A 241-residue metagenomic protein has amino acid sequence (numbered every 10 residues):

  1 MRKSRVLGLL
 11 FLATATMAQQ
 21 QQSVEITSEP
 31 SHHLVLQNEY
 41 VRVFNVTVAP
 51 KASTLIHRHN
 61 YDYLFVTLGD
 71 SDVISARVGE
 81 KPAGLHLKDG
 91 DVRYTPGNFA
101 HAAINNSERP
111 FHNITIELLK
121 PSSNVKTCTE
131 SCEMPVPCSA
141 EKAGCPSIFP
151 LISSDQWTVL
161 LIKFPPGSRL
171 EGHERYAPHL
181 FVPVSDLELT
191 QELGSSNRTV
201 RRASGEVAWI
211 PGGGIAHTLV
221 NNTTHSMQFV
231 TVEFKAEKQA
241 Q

Functional and structural regions predicted by a protein language model:
R2-L9: Sec-dependent signal peptide recognition, specifically the positively charged N-region followed immediately by
A13-A15: N-terminal signal peptide c-region/cleavage motif recognized by signal peptidases
A18-Q20: Boundary at the C-terminal end of the N-terminal hydrophobic targeting segment
P30-L55, Y61-F65, I116, K142-G172 (+2 more regions): A short glycine-rich, His/Asp/Glu-containing loop-to-beta-strand
N60-V78, R175-S195: Glycine- and acidic-residue-biased ligand/ion/polar-headgroup-sensing regions
E80-G97, S196-G213: Short acidic-glycine-tyrosine-enriched beta hairpin
N98-P121, D186, G212-K238: Ligand-binding loop in jelly-roll beta-barrel domains
I104-S107, H112-T158, K163: Surface-exposed beta-loop interaction hotspot
